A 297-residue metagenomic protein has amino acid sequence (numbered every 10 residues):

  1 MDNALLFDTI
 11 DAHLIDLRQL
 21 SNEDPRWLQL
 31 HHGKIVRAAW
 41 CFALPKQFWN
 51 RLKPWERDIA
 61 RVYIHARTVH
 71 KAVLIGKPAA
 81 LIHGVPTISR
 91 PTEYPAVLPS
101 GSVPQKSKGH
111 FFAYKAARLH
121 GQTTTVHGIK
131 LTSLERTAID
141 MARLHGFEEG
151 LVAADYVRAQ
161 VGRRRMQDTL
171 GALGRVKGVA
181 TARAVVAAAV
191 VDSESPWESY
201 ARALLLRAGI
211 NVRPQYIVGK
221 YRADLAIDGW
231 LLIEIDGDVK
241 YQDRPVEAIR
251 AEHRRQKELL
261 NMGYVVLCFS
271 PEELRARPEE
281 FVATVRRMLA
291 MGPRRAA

Functional and structural regions predicted by a protein language model:
M1-R175, P293-A297: Short gly/ser-rich loop at a beta-strand->alpha-helix junction or flexible surface loop bordering the NTP-binding
Q19, R158-A297: Surface segments flanking catalytic/ligand-binding clefts of nucleic-acid enzymes
